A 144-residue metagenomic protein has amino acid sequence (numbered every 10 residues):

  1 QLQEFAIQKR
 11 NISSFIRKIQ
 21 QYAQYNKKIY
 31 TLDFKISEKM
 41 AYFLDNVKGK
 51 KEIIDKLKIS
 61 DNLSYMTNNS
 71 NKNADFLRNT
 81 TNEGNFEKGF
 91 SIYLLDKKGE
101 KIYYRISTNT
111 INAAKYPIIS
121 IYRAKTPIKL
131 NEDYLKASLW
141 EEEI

Functional and structural regions predicted by a protein language model:
Q3, I7, Q21, Y25 (+2 more regions): N-terminal helix-rich module
S13-Q21: Phosphate-interacting basic helix/loop segments used at nucleotide- and nucleic-acid interfaces
